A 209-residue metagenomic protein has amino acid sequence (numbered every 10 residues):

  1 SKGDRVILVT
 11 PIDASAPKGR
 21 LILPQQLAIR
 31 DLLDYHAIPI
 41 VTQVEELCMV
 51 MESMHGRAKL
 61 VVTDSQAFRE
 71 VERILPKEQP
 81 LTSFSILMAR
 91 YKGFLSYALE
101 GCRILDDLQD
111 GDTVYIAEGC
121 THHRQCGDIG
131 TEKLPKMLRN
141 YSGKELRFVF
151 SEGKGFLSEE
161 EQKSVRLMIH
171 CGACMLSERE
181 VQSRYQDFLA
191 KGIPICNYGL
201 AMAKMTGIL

Functional and structural regions predicted by a protein language model:
S1-G130, K136-R139, S151-L167, M175-L176 (+2 more regions): C-terminal-of-GTPase-core extension/linker across diverse P-loop GTPases
R147: Surface segments flanking catalytic/ligand-binding clefts of nucleic-acid enzymes
G172: The conserved beta1-alpha1 loop
